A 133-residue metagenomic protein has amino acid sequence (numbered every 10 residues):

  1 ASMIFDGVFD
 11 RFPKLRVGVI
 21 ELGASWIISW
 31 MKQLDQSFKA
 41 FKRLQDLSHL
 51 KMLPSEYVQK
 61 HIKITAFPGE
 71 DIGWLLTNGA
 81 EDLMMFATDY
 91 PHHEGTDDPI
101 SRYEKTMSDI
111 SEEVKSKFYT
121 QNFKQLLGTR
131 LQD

Functional and structural regions predicted by a protein language model:
I4-S55: Aromatic-lined glycan-binding groove of carbohydrate-active enzymes
D6-G7, L15, S25-W26, L44 (+3 more regions): Mid-to-C-terminal alpha-helical segments outside catalytic/metal-binding sites
M52-A66: Alpha-helix-centered segments that form part of catalytic cores
